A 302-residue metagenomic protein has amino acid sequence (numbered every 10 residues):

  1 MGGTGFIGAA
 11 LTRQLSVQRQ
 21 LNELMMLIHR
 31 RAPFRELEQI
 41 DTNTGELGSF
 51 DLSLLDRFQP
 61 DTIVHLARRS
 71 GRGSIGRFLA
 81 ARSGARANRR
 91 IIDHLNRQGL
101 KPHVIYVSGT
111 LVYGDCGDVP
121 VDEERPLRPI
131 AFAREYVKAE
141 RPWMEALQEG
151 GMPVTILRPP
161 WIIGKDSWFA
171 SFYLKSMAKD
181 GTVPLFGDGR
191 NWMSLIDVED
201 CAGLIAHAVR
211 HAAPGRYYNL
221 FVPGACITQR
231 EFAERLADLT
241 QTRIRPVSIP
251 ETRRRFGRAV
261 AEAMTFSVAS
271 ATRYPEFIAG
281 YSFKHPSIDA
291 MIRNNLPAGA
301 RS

Functional and structural regions predicted by a protein language model:
M1-Q20: N-terminal Rossmann NAD(P)H-binding glycine-rich loop of SDR-like oxidoreductase domains
A32, I40-H94: NAD(P)H-binding glycine-rich loop region in Rossmannoid oxidoreductase-like domains and their noncatalytic homologs
R89-F132: Conserved Rossmann-fold NAD(P)-dependent oxidoreductase catalytic core, especially the SDR/UDP-sugar
G117-I156: Catalytic helix-loop patch of NAD(P)-dependent Rossmann-fold dehydrogenases
V137, I162-L174, A208-Y218: Glycine/proline-rich active-site loop of Rossmann-fold NAD(P)-dependent oxidoreductases
K175-I196: A conserved pocket-lining segment of Rossmann-fold NAD(P)-dependent short-chain dehydrogenase/reductase
A202-V260, A300: Mid/C-terminal beta-alpha module of Rossmann-like enzyme folds, strongest in SDR-family dehydrogenases/epimerases
P286-S302: Amphipathic terminal alpha-helices
